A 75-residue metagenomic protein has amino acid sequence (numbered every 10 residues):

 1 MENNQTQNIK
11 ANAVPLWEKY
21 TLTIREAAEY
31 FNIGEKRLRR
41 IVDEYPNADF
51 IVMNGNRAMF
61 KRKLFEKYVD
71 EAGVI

Functional and structural regions predicted by a protein language model:
M1-K19: A detector for short, charged/polar N-terminal pre-domain segments
M1-N3, E71-I75: Short intrinsically disordered terminal tails
I24, Y30-M59, K63-K67, E71-G73: Major-groove DNA-recognition helix of helix-turn-helix-type DNA-binding domains
